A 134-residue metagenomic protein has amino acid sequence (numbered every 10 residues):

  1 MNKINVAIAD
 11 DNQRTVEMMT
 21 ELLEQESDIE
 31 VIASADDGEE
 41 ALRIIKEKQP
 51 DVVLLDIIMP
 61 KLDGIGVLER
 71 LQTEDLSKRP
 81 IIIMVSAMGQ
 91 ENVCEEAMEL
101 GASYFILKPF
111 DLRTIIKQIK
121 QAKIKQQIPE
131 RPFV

Functional and structural regions predicted by a protein language model:
Q13-A33: Two-component/phosphorelay signaling modules centered on CheY-like receiver
D37-E40, D63-G66: Acidic catalytic/metal-coordinating carboxylates
K48-L54: Active-site beta3 strand of CheY-like receiver
M59: Receiver (REC) domain active-site loop signature in two-component systems and cognate sites in sensor histidine kinases
G66, G89-Y104: Alpha4 helix (beta4-alpha4-beta5 surface) of REC/receiver domains from two-component response regulators
N92, F110-I119: C-terminal output helix
K117, I124-V134: CheY-like receiver
